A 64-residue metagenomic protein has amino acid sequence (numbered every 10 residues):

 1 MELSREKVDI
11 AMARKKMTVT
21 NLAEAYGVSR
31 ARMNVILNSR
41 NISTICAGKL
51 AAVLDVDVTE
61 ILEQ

Functional and structural regions predicted by a protein language model:
M1-N21, A25: A short, Lys/Arg-rich alpha-helix, primarily the initiator
A13, N38, E63: Residue-level detection of the helix-turn-helix DNA-binding "recognition helix"
V19, R30, T44-A47: Helix-turn-helix DNA-binding elements, focusing on the entry/boundary residues of the two helices that contact DNA
G27-I42: Recognition helix of helix-turn-helix/homeodomain-like DNA-binding domains that insert into the DNA major groove
S39-A52: Short, basic-rich loop-to-helix N-cap that marks the start of a DNA-contacting helix
D55-Q64: Short C-terminal boundary/hinge segments that cap the last helix of small helical domains
